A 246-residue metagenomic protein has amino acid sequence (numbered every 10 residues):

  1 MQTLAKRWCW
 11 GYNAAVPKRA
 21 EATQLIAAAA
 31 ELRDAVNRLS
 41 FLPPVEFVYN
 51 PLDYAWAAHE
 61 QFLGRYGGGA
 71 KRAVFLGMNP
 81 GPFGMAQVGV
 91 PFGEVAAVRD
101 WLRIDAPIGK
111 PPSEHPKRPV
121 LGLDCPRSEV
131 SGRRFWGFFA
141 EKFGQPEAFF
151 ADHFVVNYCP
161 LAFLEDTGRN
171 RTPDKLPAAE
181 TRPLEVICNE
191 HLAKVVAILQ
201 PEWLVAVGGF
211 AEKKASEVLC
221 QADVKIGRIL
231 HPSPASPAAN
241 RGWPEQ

Functional and structural regions predicted by a protein language model:
P17-W203, E212-K213, V218-A222, G227 (+3 more regions): A polyanion-binding, active-site-adjacent surface
G209: Flexible loop residues that form catalytic and substrate-binding hotspots at small-molecule/glycan-binding clefts
H231: Active-site glycine-centered loops adjacent to acidic/histidine catalytic or metal-binding residues that shape
